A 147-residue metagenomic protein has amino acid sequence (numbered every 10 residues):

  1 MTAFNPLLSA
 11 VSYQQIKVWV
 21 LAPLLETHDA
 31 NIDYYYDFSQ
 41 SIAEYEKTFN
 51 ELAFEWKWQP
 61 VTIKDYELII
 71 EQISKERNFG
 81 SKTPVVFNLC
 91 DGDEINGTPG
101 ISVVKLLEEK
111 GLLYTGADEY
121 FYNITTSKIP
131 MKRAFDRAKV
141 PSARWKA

Functional and structural regions predicted by a protein language model:
M1-Q14: Short, basic, low-complexity termini and linkers enriched in Ser/Thr/Gly/Pro that act as targeting/leader peptides
S12, W19, N50-A53: Long, hydrophobic/aromatic N-terminal blocks
S12-I16, S81-K82: Residue-level preference for short coil/turn positions at secondary-structure junctions
Q15-A30: Short beta-strand segments enriched in small/hydrophobic residues
E26-A43: Glycine- and acidic-residue-enriched helix-capping/strand-helix junction motifs
Q40, E44-R144: Conserved N-proximal alpha/beta basic substrate-recognition cap immediately N-terminal to, or forming the N-lobe
A147: A nucleotide-sugar donor-handling region in carbohydrate enzymes
